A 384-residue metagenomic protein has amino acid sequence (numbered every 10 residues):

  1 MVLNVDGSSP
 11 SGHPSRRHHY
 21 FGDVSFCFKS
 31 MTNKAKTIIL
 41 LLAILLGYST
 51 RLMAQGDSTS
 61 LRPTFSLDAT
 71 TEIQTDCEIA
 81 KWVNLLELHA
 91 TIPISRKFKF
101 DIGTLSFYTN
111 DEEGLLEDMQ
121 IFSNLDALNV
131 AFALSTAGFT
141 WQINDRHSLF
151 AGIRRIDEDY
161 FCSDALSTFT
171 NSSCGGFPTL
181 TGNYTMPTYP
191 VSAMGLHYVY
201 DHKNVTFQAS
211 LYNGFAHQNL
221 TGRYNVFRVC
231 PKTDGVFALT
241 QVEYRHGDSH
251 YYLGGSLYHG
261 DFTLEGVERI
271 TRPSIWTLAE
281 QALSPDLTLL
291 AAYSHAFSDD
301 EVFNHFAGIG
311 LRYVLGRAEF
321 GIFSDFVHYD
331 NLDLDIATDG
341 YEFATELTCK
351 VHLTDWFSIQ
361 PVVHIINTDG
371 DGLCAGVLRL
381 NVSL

Functional and structural regions predicted by a protein language model:
Q55-D76, F100-I102, S172, P361: Transmembrane beta-strand segments of Gram-negative outer membrane beta-barrel proteins
G56, A90-I94, W141, I153 (+7 more regions): Residue-level signature of outer-membrane beta-barrel architecture
P63, R96-F100, R146-L149, N204-A209 (+4 more regions): Repeated loop/turn-to-beta-strand initiation elements of outer-membrane beta-barrel proteins
A69-T75, T104-N110, I153-D157, H202-N204 (+8 more regions): Transmembrane beta-strands of outer-membrane beta-barrel pores
C77-N84, I94-T136, I143: Surface-exposed loop and membrane-interface regions of Gram-negative outer-membrane beta-barrel proteins
E112-T136, R146-V236, N381: Surface-exposed coil loops of outer-membrane beta-barrel proteins
L220-K232, F237, Q241-E243, L253-R269 (+1 more regions): Outer membrane beta-barrel transmembrane domains
G372-L384: Outer-membrane beta-barrel "beta-signal"
